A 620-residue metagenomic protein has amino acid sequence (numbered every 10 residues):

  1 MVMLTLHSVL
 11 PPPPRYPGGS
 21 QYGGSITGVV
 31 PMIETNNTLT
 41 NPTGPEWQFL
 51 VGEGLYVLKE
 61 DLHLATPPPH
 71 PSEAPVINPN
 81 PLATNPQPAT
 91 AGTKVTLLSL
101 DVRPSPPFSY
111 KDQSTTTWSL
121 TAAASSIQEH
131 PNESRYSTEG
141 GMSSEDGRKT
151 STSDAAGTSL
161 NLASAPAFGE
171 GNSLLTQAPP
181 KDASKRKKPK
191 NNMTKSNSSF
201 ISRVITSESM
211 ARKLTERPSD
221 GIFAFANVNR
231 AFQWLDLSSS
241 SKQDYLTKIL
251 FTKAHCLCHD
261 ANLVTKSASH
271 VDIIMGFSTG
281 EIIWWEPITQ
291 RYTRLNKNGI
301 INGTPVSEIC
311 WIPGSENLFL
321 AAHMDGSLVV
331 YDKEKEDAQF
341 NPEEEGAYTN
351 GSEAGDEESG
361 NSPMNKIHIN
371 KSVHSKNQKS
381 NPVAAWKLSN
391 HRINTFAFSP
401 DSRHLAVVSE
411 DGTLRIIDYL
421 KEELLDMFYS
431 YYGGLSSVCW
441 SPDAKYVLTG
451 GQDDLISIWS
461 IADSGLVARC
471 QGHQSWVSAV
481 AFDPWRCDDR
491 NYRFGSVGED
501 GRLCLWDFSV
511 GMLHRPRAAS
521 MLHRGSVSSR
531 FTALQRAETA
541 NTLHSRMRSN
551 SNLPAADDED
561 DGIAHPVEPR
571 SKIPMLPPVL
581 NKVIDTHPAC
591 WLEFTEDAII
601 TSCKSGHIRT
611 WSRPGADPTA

Functional and structural regions predicted by a protein language model:
M1-A231, S239, S352-H368, K376-S380 (+7 more regions): Long, intrinsically disordered, low-complexity acidic/Ser/Thr/Pro-rich regions that flank or link folded repeat-rich
N197-L214, A254-V264, T304-W311, N390-A397 (+3 more regions): Canonical WD40 repeat/beta-propeller blade segments in eukaryotic WD-repeat proteins
S219-F251, M275-N296: Beta-propeller domains
D220, S269-H270, S315-E316, S402 (+4 more regions): Conserved loop/turn motif of beta-propeller repeat scaffolds
V228, G276-S278, A322-D325, V408-D411 (+3 more regions): Conserved strand-to-loop turn within each blade of WD40 beta-propeller repeats
Q233-D236, I282-E286, L328-K333, L414-D418 (+4 more regions): WD40-repeat beta-propellers
S241-K253, T289-E308, K335-H391, E423-S436 (+4 more regions): Inter-blade linker and blade-boundary elements of WD-repeat/beta-propeller domains
